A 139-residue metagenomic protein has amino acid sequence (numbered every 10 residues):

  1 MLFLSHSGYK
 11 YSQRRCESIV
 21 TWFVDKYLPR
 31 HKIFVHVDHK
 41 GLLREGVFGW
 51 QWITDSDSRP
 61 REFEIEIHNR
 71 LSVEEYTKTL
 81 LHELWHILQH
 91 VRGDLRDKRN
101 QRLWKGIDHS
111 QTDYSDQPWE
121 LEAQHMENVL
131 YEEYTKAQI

Functional and structural regions predicted by a protein language model:
M1-Y11, F34-R44: Hydrophobic or amphipathic, alpha-helical segments that drive membrane association/targeting
K10, R14, E74-E75, T79 (+1 more regions): Soluble non-cytosolic domains of exported or imported proteins
Y11-K32: Zn2+-dependent metallopeptidase catalytic core
V37-L42, T77, D108-T112: Non-catalytic architectural context of zinc metalloproteases
K40-E74, V91: Active-site scaffold of zinc-dependent metalloenzymes
E74, H90-L121, H125: Post-HEXXH active-site segment of zinc metalloproteases
K78-V91: Active-site recognition of the HExxH zinc-binding catalytic motif
E127-I139: Long, well-structured alpha-helical subdomains associated with metal-dependent extracellular/ecto-lumenal hydrolases
